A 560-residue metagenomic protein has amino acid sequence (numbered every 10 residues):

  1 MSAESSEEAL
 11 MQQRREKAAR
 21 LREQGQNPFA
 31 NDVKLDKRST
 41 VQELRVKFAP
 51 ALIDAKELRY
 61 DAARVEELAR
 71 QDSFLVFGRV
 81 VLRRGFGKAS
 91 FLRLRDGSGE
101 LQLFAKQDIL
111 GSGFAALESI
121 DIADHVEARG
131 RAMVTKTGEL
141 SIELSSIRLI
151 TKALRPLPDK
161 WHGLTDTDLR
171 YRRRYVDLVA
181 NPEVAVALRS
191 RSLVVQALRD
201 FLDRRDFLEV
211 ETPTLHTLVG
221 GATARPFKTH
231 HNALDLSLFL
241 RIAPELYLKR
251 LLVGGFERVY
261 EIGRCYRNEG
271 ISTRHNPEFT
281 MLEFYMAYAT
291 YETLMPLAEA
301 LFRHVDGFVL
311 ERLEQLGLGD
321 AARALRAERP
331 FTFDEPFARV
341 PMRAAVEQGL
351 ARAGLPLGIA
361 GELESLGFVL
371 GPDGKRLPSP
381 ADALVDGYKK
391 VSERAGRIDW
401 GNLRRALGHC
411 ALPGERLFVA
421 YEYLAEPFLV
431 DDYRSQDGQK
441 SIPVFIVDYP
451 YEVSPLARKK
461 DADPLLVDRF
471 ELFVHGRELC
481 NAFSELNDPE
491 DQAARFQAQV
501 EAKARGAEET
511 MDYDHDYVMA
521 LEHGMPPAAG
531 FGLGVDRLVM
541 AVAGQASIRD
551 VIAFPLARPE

Functional and structural regions predicted by a protein language model:
S2-L10, R15-Q24, P28-T293, R303 (+1 more regions): Class II aminoacyl-tRNA synthetase-like tRNA-binding/catalytic domains
R22, D203, L252, E347-A351 (+2 more regions): Short polybasic/polar patches that bind polyanions
N27, F86, V184, D200-E211 (+11 more regions): Intrinsically disordered or highly flexible coil/loop and linker segments, enriched in small and charged/polar residues
F29-D36, L157-K160, R191, E211-T214 (+6 more regions): Short coil/turn segments at secondary-structure boundaries
I147, L202, D206, A345 (+2 more regions): Conserved hydrophobic/aromatic pocket- or pore-lining residues that grip, position, or stack substrates in active sites
G220-P226, H304, F308-L479, A498-M525: Metal-assisted phosphate- and nucleotidyl-transfer catalytic regions
L240-P244, G254-Y266, N276-M281, M286-Y291 (+4 more regions): TRNA-recognition modules of translation machinery and tRNA-sensing kinases, especially anticodon-binding
